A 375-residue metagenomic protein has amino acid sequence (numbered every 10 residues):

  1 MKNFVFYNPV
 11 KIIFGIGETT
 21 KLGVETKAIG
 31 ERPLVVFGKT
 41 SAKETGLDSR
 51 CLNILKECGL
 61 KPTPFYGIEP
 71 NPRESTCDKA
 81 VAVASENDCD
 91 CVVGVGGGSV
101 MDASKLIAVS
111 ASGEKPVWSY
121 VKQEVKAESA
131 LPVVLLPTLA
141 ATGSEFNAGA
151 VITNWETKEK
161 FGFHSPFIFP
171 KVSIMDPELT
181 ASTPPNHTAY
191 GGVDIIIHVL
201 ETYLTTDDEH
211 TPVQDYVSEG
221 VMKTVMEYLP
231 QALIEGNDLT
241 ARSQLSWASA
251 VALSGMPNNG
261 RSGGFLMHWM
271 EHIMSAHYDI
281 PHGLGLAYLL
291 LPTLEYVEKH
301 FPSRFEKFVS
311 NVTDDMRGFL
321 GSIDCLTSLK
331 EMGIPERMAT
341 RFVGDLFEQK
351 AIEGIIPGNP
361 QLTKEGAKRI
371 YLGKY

Functional and structural regions predicted by a protein language model:
M1-C91: ATP/NTP phosphate-donor binding region
V10, T20, S112-H210: A glycine/threonine-rich phosphate-anchoring loop and its flanking beta-alpha core in nucleotide/phosphate-binding
T19-L22, E44-L47, E74-T76, S99-S104 (+4 more regions): Short glycine/serine/threonine-rich phosphate/pyrophosphate-binding segments that cradle anionic phosphate groups
C51, V81, V100-E114, F146-N147: Short Gly/Thr/Asp-enriched flexible loops that form oxyanion-binding sites at enzyme active sites
C89-K105, T138-S144, H277: Glycine/serine-rich anion-binding loops at beta->alpha junctions that coordinate negatively charged ligand groups
T206-D315: Active-site segments that bind and position negatively charged phosphate/pyrophosphate groups
S310-Y375: C-terminal charged capping/lid subdomain of soluble metabolic enzymes
